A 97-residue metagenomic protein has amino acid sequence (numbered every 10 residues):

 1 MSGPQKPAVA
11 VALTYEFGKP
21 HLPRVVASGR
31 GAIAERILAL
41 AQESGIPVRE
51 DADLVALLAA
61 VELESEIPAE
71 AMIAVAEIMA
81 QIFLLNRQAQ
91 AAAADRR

Functional and structural regions predicted by a protein language model:
M1-R97: Divalent-cation
